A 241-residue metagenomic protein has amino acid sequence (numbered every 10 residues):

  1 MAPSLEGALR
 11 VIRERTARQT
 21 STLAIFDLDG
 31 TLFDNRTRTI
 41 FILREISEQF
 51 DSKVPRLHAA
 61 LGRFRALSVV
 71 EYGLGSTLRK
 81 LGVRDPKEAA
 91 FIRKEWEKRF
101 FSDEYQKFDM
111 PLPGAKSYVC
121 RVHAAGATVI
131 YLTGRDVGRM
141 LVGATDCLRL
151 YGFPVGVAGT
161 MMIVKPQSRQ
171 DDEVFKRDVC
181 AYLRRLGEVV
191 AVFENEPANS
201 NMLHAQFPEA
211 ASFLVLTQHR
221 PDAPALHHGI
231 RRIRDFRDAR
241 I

Functional and structural regions predicted by a protein language model:
A2-P86: Active-site neighborhood of HAD-like aspartate-dependent phosphohydrolases
L23-A24, T128, A191: Structural motif
D27-L28, F33, L132-G134, F193 (+1 more regions): Short hydrophobic segments within beta-strands
F33-R36, I40-I42, G138-V142, N199-M202 (+1 more regions): Short catalytic/ligand-binding loop motif for oxyanion handling, primarily in non-cytosolic enzymes, centered on
P86-F101, V157-I163: Short, basic/glycine-rich phosphate-binding loops at helix/coil junctions that contact nucleotide phosphates
A89-A90, K98-Y131, V137-G143, V174: Short, acidic loop-to-helix structural element flanking the phosphoryl-transfer center in phosphate-processing enzymes
R135-V190, P197, N201-Q206: Substrate-recognition "cap/lid" segment bordering the active-site pocket of phosphatases
L186-R234: Acidic, Mg2+-coordinating phosphoryl-transfer loop and its flanking beta/alpha structural elements, shared across
